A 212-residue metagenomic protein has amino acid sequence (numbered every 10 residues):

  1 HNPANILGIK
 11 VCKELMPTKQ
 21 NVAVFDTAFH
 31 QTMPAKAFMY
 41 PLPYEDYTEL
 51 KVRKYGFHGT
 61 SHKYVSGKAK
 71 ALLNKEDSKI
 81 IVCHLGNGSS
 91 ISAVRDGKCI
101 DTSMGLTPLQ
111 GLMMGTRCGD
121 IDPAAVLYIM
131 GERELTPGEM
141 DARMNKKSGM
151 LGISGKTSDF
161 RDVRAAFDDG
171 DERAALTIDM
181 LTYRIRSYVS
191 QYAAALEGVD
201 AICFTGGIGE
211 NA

Functional and structural regions predicted by a protein language model:
H1-A23: Conserved phosphate-binding loops in N-terminal lobes of ATP-dependent enzymes of the actin/Hsp70/sugar-kinase
T32-E132: Glycine-rich phosphate-binding loop of actin/hexokinase-like ATP-binding domains
A69-N74, V189-D200: Phosphate/pyrophosphate-binding loops at sites that engage ATP/ADP/AMP, CoA/4′-phosphopantetheine, polyphosphate
K79-C83, G138-K147, A201-C203: Beta-strand segments within the central parallel beta-sheet cores of soluble alpha/beta enzyme folds
M130-K156: Oxyanion-binding "anion nests"
A142, G149-I153, F160-A195: Adenine-nucleotide phosphate-binding core of ATP-dependent small-molecule kinases
D200-A212: Glycine-rich phosphate-binding loops at beta-strand->alpha-helix junctions
